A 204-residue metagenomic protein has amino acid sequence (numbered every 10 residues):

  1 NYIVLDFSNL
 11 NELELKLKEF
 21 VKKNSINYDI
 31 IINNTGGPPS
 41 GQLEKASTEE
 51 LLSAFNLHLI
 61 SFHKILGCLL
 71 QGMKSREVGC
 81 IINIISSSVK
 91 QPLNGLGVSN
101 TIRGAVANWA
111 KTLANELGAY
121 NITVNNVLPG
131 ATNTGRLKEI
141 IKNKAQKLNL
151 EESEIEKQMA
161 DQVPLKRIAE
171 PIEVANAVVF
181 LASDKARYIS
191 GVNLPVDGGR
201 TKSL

Functional and structural regions predicted by a protein language model:
N1-N11: Rossmann-fold cofactor-recognition segment
N34-P39, G199: Conserved NAD(P)H cofactor-binding loop of Rossmann-fold oxidoreductase domains
G37, E44-L66, V78, I82 (+2 more regions): Catalytic Tyr-X3-Lys loop
Q71, N115-E116, R187: Alpha-helical segment proximal to the catalytic Tyr-Lys
I82-V106, A110-A119, A131-T132: Catalytic loop of short-chain dehydrogenase/reductase
Q91, V178-V179, S190-L204: Short C-terminal tail/terminal secondary-structure segment of NAD(P)H-dependent dehydrogenase/reductase domains
G118, T123, I189-G191: Short, small/polar-rich loop/turn modules that mediate ligand/substrate recognition or access, typified
L150-E152, V163-V174: A conserved structural motif in NAD(P)-dependent oxidoreductases
